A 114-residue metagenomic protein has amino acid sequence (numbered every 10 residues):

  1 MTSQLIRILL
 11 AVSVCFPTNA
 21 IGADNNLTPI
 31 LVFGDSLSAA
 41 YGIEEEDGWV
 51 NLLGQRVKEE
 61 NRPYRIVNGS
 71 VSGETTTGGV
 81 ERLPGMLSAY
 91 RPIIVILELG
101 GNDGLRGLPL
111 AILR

Functional and structural regions predicted by a protein language model:
M1-R7: Positively charged n-region of N-terminal signal peptides that target proteins for export
Q4, S13, D24-L27: N-terminal secretory targeting signals
R7-P17: Bacterial N-terminal signal peptides
G22-S72, R82-R91: Serine-esterase "nucleophile elbow" of acetyl-processing enzymes
S38-A39, N102-L105: Nucleotide phosphate-binding site architecture
V71-I94, G104-R114: Catalytic-core regions of hydrolytic enzymes
E98-L99: Glycine-rich, N-terminal phosphate-binding loop of Rossmann-like dinucleotide-binding domains
